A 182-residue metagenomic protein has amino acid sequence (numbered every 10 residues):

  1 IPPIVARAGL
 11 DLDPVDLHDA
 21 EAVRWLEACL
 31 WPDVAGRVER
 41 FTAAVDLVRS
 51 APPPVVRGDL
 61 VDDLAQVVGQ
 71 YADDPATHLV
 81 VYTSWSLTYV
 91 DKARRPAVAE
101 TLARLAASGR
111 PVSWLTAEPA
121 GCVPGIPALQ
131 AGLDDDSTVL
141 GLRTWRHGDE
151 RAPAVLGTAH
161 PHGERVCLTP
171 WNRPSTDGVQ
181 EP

Functional and structural regions predicted by a protein language model:
I1-R57, Q70-D73, D177-P182: Class I S-adenosyl-L-methionine-dependent methyltransferase module
A22, L30-R40, P75, L105 (+1 more regions): Domain-level detector for long C-terminal conserved domains
V56, Y82, L115: Conserved Rossmann-like nucleotide-binding pocket used by diverse enzymes that bind dinucleotide cofactors
G58-D63: Conserved SAM/SAH-binding loop
L64, Y89-D91, V123-I126: Short active-site-adjacent structural elements
A65-V67, Y71, V98-T101: Catalytic-pocket segment enriched in acidic/His residues
H78-K92: A short SAM/SAH-binding and catalytic strip from SAM-dependent methyltransferases
V90-L102: A short, conserved alpha-helix within the catalytic core of class I
